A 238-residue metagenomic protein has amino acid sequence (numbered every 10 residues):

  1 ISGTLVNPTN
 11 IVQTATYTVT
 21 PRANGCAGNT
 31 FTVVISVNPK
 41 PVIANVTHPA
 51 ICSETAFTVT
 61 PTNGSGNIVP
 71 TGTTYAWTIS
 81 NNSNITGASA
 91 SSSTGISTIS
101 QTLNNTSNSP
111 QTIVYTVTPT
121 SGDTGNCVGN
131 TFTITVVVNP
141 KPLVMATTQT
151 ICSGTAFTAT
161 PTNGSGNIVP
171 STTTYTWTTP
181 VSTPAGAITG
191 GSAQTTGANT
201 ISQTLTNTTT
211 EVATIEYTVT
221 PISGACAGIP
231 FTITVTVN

Functional and structural regions predicted by a protein language model:
I1-N238: Extracellular low-complexity Ser/Thr/Asn/Gly-rich intrinsically disordered segments
